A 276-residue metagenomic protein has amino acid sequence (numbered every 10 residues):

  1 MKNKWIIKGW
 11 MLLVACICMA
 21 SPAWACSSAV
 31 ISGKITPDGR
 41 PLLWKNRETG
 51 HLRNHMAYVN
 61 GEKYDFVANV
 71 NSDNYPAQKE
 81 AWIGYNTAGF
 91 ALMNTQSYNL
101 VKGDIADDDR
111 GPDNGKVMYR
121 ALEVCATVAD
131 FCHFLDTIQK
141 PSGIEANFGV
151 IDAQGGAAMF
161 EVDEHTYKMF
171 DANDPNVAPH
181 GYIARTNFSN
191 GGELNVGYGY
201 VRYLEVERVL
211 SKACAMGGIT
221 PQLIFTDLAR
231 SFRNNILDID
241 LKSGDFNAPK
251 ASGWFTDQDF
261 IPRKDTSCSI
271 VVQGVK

Functional and structural regions predicted by a protein language model:
K2-M11: Bacterial N-terminal signal peptides that target proteins for export
K2-N3, I17, N247: Intrinsically disordered, low-complexity regions enriched in Ser/Pro/Gly/Gln/His and often acidic
W10-A20: Bacterial N-terminal signal peptides
S21-A25: Sec/Tat signal peptide C-region and signal peptidase I cleavage site
S27-F90, N94-E123, D152-K276: C-terminal, well-structured catalytic/ligand-binding subdomain of enzymes
D113-A146: Intrinsically disordered, low-complexity linker/loop segments enriched in Gly/Pro and charged/polar residues
G149: An amphipathic, aromatic/His-enriched active-site/gating alpha helix that lines ligand/cofactor pockets
